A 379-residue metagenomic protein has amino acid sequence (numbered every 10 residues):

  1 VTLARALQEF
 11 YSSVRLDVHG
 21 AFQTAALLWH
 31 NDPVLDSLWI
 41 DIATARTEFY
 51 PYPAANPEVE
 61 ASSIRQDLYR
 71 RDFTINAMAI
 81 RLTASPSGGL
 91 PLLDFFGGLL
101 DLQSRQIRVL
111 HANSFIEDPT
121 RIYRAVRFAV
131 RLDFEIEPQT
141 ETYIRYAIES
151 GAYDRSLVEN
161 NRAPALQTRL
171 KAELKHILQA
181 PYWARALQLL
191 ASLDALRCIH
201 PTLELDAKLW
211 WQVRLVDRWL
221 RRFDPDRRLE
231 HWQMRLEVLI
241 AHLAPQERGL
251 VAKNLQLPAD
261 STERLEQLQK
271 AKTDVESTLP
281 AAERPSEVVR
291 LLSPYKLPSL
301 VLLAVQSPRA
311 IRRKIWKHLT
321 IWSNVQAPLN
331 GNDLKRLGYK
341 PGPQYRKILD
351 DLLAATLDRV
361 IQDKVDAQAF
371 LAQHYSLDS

Functional and structural regions predicted by a protein language model:
V1-S379: Catalytic cores of the polymerase beta-like nucleotidyltransferase superfamily and closely associated nucleotide
